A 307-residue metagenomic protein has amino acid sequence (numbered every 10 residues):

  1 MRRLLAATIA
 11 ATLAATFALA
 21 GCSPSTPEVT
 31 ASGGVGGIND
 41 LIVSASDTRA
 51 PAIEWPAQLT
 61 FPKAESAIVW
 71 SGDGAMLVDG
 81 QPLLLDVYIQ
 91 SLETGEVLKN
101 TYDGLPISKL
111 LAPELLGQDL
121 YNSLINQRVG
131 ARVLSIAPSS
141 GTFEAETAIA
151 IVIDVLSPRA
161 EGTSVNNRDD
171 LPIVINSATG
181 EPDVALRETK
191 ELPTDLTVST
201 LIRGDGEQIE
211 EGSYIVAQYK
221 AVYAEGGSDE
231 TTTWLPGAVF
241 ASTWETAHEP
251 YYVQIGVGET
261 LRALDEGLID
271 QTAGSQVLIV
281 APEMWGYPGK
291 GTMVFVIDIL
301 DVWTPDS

Functional and structural regions predicted by a protein language model:
R2-I9, L13-S307: Cross-family detector of peptidyl-prolyl cis-trans isomerase
